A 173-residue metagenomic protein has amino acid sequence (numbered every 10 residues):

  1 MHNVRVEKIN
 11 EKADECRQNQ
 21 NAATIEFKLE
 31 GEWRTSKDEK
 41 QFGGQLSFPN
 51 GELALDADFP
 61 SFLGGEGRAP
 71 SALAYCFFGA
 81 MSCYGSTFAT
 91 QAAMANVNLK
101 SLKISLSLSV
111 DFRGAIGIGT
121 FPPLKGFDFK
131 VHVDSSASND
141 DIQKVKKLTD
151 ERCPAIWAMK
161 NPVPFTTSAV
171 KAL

Functional and structural regions predicted by a protein language model:
M1-F78, T90-L173: Extended beta-strand/beta-hairpin segments
A80-Y84: Alpha-helical metal-binding/catalytic segments enriched in His/Glu/Asp
G85, A89: Aromatic- and glycine-enriched beta-alpha-beta binding-site module
